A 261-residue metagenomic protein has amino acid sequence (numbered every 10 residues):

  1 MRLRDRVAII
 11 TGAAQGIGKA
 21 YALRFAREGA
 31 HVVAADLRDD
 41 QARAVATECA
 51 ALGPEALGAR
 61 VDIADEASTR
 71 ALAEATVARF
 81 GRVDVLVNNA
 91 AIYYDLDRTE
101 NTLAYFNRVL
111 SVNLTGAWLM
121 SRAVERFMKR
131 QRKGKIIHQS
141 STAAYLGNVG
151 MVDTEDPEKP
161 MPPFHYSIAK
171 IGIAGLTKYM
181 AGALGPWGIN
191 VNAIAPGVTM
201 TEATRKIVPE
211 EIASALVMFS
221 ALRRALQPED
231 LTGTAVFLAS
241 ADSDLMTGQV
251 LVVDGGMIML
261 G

Functional and structural regions predicted by a protein language model:
D39-D40, A59-A71, L103, E229-D230: The beta1-alpha1 cofactor-binding region of Rossmann-like NAD(H)/NADP(H)-dependent oxidoreductases
D97-L110, G150, P162, T204 (+1 more regions): Substrate-binding pocket helix/loop in short-chain dehydrogenase/reductase
S121, A169-G172, T177: Active-site helix of classical SDR
R126, G182-A183, D244: Alpha-helical segment proximal to the catalytic Tyr-Lys
S141: Residue(s) in the substrate-gating loop at a strand-loop-helix junction that position the organic substrate next
L146, V236, T247-G261: Short C-terminal tail/terminal secondary-structure segment of NAD(P)H-dependent dehydrogenase/reductase domains
G185-N190, M246-G248: Short, small/polar-rich loop/turn modules that mediate ligand/substrate recognition or access, typified
